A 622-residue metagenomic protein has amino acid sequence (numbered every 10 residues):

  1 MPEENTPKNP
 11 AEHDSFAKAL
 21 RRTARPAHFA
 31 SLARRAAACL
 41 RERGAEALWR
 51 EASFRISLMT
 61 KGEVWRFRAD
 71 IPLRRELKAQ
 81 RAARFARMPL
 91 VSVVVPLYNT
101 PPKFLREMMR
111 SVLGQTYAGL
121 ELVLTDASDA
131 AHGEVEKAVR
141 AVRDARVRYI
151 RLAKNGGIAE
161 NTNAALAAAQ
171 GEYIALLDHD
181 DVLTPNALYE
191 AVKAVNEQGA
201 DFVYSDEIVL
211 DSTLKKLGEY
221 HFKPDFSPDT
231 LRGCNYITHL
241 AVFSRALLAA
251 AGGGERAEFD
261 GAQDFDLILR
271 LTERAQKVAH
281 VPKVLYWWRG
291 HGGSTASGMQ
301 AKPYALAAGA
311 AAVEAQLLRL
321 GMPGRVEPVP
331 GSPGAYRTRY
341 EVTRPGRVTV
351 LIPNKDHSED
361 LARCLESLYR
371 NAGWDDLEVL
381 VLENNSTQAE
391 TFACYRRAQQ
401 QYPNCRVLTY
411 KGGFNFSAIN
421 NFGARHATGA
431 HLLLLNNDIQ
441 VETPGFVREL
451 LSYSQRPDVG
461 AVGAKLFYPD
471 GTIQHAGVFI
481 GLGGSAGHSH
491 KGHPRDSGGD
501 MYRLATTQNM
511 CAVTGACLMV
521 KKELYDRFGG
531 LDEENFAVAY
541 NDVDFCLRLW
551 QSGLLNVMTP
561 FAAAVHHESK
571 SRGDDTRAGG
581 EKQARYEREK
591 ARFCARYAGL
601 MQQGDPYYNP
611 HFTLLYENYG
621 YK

Functional and structural regions predicted by a protein language model:
A45-S111, E314-L318, M322-R370: N-proximal low-complexity "stem/linker" segments adjacent to membrane-targeting elements
L113-K154, Y369-Y410: Acidic donor-binding segment of Leloir-type glycosyltransferases
L152-A169, Y410-A427: Glycine-rich, basic loop-to-helix element that forms the pyrophosphate-binding segment of sugar-nucleotide handling
A159, A167, L217-A246, D260 (+3 more regions): A recurrent flexible, glycine/aromatic-enriched loop bordering the glycosyltransferase active site that acts as
I174, L432: Short aromatic/hydrophobic "clamp" motif used to bind/position activated sugar donors
V182, N186-L217, I439-S485: Conserved donor NDP-sugar-binding/catalytic core segment of glycosyltransferases
P228-E314, V520, G530-E534: Conserved nucleotide-sugar donor-binding catalytic segment
D260-L267, V513, V538-D544: Acidic donor-binding loop at a coil-to-helix junction in glycosyltransferase catalytic cores that engages
